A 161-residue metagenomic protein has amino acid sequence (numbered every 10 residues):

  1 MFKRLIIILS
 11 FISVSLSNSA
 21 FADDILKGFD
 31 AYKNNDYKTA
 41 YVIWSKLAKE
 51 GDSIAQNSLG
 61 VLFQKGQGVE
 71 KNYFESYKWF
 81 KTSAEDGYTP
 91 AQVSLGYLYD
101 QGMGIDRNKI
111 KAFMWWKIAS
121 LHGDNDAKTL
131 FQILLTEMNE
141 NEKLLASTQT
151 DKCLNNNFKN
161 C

Functional and structural regions predicted by a protein language model:
F2-A22: Classical Sec-dependent N-terminal signal peptides that target proteins to the secretory pathway
F21-D24, S53-A55, T89-A91, N125-K128: Helix-start (N-cap) detector for alpha-helical repeat units in TPR-like alpha-solenoids, especially tetratricopeptide
D24-Y32, K46-L47, S58-K65, S94-Q101 (+1 more regions): Hydrophobic face of amphipathic alpha-helices that form TPR/SEL1-like repeat modules and related alpha-solenoid
I25, N57, K78, V93 (+2 more regions): TPR/TPR-like alpha-solenoid signature
A31-D36, W44, K49-D52, K65-Q67 (+6 more regions): Short helix-capping/linker turns of helical repeat alpha-solenoids
A127-C161: Terminal, low-structured helical/coil segments at or just beyond the last alpha-helical repeat
